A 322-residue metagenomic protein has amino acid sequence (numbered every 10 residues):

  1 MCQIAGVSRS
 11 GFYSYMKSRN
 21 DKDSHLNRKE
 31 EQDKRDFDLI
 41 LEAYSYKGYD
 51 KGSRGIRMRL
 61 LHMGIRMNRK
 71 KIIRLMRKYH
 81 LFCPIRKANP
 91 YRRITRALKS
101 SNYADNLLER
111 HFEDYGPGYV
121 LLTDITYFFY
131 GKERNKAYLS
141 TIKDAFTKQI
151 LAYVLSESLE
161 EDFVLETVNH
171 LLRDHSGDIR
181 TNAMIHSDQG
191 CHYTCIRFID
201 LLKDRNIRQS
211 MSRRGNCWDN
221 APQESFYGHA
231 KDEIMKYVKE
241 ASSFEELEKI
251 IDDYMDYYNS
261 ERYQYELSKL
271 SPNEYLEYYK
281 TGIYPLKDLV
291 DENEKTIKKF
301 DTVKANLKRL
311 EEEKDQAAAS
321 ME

Functional and structural regions predicted by a protein language model:
M1-K22, I250-L270: K/E-rich alpha-helical interaction surfaces of small helical-bundle regulatory domains
C2, F12, I40, I56 (+13 more regions): Mobile genetic element proteins and their domesticated derivatives, centered on retroelements and DNA transposons
C2, Y13-Y115, N216, P272 (+4 more regions): Basic, flexible linker segments flanking DNA-binding modules in nucleic acid-interacting mobile-element proteins
V7-G11, R35, F163, R197 (+4 more regions): Generic alpha-helical secondary structure signal
K29, I94-T95, S187-Q189, C195-I199 (+3 more regions): RNase H-like two-metal-ion nuclease catalytic core shared by retroviral integrases and related mobile-element nucleases
R66-T141, E166-H170, D174-H175, R180-T181 (+3 more regions): Mobile-element integrase/transposase regions, centering on the N-terminal DNA-binding/Zn-coordinating module
D144-A145, S156-E160: A short acidic/small-residue loop/turn micro-motif
K203-I207, H229-E322: C-terminal domain-tail junction helix/linker
